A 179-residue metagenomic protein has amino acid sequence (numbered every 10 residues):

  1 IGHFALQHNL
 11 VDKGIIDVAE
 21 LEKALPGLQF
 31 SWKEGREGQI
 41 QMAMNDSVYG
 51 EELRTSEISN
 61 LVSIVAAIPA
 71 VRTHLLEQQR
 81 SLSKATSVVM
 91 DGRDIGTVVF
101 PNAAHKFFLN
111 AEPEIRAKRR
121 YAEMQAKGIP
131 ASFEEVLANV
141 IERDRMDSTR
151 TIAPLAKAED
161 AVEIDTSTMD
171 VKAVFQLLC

Functional and structural regions predicted by a protein language model:
I1-R54: N-terminal phosphate/diphosphate-binding loop that engages ATP/GTP or pyrophosphate donors across diverse enzyme folds
Q7-H8, L28, I68, L82 (+2 more regions): Conserved, well-folded catalytic cores of nucleic-acid-processing and energy-transducing macromolecular machines
I16, S31-E34, S87, M146-A153: Active-site phosphate-binding and catalytic loops of NTP-dependent enzymes
A24, G38-Q41, G92, V98 (+2 more regions): Glycine/charge-rich, flexible interdomain linkers and switch-proximal surface loops that mediate coupling
A43-L53, S59, Y121-K127, M146 (+1 more regions): NTP-dependent small-molecule kinase module
D46, L75, V89, V140 (+1 more regions): Residue-level signature of catalytic and energy-coupling elements of molecular machines, predominantly ATP/GTP-dependent
G50-V62, A66-K127: ATP-dependent NMP and nucleoside kinases share a basic, alpha-helical "lid"
D94-I95, P101, F108-K118, K127-N139 (+3 more regions): Anionic, Ser/Thr-rich low-complexity intrinsically disordered regions
